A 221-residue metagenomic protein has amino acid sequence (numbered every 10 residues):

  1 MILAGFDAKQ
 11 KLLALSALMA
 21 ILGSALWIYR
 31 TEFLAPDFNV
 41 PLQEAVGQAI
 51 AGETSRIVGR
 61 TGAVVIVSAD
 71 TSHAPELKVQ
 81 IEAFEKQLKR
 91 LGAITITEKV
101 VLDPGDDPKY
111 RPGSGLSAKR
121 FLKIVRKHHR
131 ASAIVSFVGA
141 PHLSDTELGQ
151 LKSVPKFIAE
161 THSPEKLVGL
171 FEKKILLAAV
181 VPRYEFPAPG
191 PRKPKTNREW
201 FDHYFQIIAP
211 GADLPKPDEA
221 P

Functional and structural regions predicted by a protein language model:
I2-P221: Extracytosolic ligand-binding ectodomains
